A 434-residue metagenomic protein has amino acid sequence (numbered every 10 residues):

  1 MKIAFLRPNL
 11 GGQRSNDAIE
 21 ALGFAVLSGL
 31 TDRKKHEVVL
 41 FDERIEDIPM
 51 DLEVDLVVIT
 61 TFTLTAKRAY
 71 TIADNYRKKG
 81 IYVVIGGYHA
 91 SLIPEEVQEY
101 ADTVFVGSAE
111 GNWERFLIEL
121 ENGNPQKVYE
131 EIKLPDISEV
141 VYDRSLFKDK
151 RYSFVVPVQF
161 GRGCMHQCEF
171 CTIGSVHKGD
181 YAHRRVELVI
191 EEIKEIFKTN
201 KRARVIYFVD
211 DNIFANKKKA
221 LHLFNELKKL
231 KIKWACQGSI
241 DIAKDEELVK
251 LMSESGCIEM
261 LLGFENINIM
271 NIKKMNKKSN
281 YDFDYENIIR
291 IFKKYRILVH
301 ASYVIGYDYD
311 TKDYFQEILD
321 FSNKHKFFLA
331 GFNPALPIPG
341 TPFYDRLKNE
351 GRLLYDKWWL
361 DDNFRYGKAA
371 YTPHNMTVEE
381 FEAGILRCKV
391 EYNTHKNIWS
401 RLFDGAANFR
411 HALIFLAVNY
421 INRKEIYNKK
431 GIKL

Functional and structural regions predicted by a protein language model:
M1-N200: Acidic, low-complexity intrinsically disordered segments
K2-P8, R33-L40, D55, E119 (+3 more regions): Radical SAM enzyme core and accessory elements
R7, L40-R44, T60, G238 (+3 more regions): Residue-level recognition of beta-strand->loop/alpha-helix junctions
Q13, E96-V97, M270-M275, I305-D313 (+2 more regions): Flexible glycine/acidic-rich beta-alpha junction loops that bind and position SAM and/or redox cofactors in anaerobic
L30-K34, N75, K79, E96 (+10 more regions): Alpha-helical structural signal in soluble globular domains
V84-I85, F105, Y129, A235-Q237 (+3 more regions): Structural detector of well-ordered beta-strand residues that form the stable sheet scaffold of enzyme domains
E96-R115, L251-L261, E317-F332: Structural recognition of alpha->loop->beta junctions
V141-H300, I305-Y307, Q316, D320: Radical SAM [4Fe-4S] cluster-binding motif and immediate context
